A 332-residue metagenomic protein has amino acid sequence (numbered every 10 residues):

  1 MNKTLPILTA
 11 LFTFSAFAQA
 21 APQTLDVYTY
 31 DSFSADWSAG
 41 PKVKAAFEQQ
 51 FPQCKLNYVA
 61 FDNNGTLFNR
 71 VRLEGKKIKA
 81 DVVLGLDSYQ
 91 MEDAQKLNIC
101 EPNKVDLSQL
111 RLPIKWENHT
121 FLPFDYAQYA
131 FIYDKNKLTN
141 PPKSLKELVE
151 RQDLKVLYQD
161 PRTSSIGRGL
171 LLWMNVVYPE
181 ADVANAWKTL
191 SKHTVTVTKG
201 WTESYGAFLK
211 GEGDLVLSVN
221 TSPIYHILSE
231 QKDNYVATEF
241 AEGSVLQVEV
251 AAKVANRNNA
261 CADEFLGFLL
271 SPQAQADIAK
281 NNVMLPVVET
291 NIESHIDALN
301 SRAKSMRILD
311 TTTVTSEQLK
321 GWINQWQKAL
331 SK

Functional and structural regions predicted by a protein language model:
A21-E92: Early extracytoplasmic/lumenal segment of secretory-pathway proteins
N64-C100, S108-W116, P223-Q231: Pocket-flanking alpha-helical
I78-V83, E101-A130, K146, L157-D160: A structural signal for short loop-to-beta-strand junctions that line the ligand-binding cleft of periplasmic/secreted
E101-S108, H119-P123, K146, L215 (+2 more regions): Short beta-strand->loop
L110-I114, A127, W187-S191, V197-T198 (+2 more regions): Periplasmic-binding protein-like
A130-K137, N175, L246-A262, D277-K280: A bilobed periplasmic-binding-protein/Venus flytrap-type ligand-binding module shared by bacterial periplasmic
V156-T163, L269-E289: Periplasmic-binding protein-like
W173-F240: Ligand-binding pocket segment of bilobal, Venus flytrap-like solute-binding proteins
